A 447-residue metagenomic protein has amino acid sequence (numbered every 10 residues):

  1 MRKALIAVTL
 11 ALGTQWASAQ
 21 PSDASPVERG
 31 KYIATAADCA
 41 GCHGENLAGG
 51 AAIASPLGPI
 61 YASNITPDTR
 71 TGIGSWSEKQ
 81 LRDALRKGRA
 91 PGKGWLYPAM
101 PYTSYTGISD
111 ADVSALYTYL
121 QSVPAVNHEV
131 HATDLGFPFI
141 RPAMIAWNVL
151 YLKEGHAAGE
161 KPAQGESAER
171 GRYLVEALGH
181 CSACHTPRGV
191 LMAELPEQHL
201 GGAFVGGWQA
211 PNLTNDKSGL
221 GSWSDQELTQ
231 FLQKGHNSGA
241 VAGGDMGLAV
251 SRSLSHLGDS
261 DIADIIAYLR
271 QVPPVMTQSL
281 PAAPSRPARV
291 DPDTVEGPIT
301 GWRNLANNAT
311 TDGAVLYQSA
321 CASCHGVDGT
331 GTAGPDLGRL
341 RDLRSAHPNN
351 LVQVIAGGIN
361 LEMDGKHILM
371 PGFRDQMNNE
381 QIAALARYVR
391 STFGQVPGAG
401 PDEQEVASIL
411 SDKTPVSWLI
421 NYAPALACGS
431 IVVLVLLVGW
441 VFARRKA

Functional and structural regions predicted by a protein language model:
M1-P26, I60, A84, R89-G92 (+5 more regions): Post-cleavage N-terminal segment of exported redox proteins
A24-E45, G49-A54, V149, G159-G189 (+4 more regions): Sequence/structural segment immediately N-terminal to covalent heme-attachment motifs in c-type and related
T35-G44, S63, K79-K87, P98-Y102 (+10 more regions): C-type cytochrome heme c attachment motif
A37-G41, N46, R89, L120-N127 (+7 more regions): A generic secondary-structure signal for well-formed alpha-helical elements
G44-N46, G50-A54, G94-L96, N127-D134 (+5 more regions): Short, solvent-exposed loop/turn and secondary-structure capping segments
I53-S75, R86-A111, A132-L135, W208-L220 (+3 more regions): Axial heme c-ligation environment in periplasmic c-type cytochrome domains
A54, I73-W76, L81, L120 (+2 more regions): Fold-core signature of tandem repeat domains
G297, D402-L426: Short, aromatic-rich amphipathic segments at membrane interfaces that lie adjacent to a transmembrane helix or signal
